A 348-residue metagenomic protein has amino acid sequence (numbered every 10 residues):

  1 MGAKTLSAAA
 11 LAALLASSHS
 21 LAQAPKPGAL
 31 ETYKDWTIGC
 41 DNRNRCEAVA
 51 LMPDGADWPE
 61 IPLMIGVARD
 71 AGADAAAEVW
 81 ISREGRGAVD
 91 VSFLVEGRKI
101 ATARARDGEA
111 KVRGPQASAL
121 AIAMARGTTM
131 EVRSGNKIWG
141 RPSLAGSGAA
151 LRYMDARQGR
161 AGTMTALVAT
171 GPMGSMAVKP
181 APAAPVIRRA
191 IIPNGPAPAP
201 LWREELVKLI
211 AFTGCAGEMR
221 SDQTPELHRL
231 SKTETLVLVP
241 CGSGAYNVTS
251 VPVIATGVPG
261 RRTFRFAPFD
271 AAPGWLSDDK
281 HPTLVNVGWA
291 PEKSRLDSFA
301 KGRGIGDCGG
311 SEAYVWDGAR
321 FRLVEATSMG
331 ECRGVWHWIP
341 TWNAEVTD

Functional and structural regions predicted by a protein language model:
M1-A8: Bacterial N-terminal signal peptides that target proteins for export
S17-H19: N-terminal signal peptide c-region/cleavage motif recognized by signal peptidases
L21-E218, P225-L227, S231, V248-V251: A generic "folded-domain core" signal
P27-E31, A255-G257, S311-A319: Short beta-strand segments and strand-loop junctions that repeat across beta-rich extracellular domains
K208-F212, I254-A271, G318: Surface-exposed loop/turn elements that mediate protein-protein interactions on large endomembrane-trafficking
T235-C241, S298: Hydrophobic beta-strand segments that make up the repeating blades of beta-propeller and related beta-repeat
A245-V253, G306-E312: Structural motif
R265-D348: Short aromatic loop motif centered on NTY/YTY
